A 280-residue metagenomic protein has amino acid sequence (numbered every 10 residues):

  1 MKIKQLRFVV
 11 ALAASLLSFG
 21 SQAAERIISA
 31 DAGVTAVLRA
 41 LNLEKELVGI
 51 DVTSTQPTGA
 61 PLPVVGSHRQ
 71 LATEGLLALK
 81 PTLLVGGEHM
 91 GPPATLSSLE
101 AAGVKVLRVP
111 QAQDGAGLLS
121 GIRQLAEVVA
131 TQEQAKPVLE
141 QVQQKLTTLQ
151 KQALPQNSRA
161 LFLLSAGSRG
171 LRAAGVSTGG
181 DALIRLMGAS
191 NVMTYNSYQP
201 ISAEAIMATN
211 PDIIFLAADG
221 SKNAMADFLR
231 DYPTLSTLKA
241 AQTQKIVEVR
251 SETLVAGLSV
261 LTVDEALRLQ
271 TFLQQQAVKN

Functional and structural regions predicted by a protein language model:
M1-V10: Bacterial N-terminal signal peptides that target proteins for export
S18-G20: N-terminal signal peptide c-region/cleavage motif recognized by signal peptidases
E25-L38, E133-M187, L254: Basic- and aromatic-lined ligand-binding clefts that recognize polyanionic substrates
E25-L79, L83-M90: A short, structured surface patch at a secondary-structure boundary
E25-R26, G117-E127, K136, A218-N280: Structured C-terminal subdomain patch of bacterial secreted/periplasmic proteins
E74-K80, S202-I213: Short helices/loops that flank or line small-molecule/ion binding pockets
A94, Q111-Q124, N157-G179, K222-A224: Extracytoplasmic ligand-binding site segments that recognize negatively charged/polar headgroups
A174-Q199, A218, E248: His/Asp/Glu-enriched short active-site or ligand-binding loop at hydrolase and phosphoryl-transfer sites
